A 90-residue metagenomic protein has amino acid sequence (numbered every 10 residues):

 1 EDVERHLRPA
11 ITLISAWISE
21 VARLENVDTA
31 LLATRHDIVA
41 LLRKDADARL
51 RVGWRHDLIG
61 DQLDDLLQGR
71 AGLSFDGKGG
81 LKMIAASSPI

Functional and structural regions predicted by a protein language model:
E1-I90: Accessory DNA-binding and partner-docking regions appended to nucleic-acid-acting proteins, especially the terminal
